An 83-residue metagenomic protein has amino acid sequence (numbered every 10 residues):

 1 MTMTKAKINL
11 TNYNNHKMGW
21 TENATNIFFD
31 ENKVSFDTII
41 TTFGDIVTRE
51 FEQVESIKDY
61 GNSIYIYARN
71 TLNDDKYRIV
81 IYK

Functional and structural regions predicted by a protein language model:
M1-M18: Tryptophan-anchored aromatic micro-motifs
M3, T21, Y65-I66: Short, intrinsically disordered, low-complexity terminal segments
K5-K7, K33-F36, K76: Exposed beta-strand and adjacent loop surfaces of beta-rich binding modules that mediate intermolecular recognition
N12, F28-D30, N70, Y82: Acidic/polar residues at beta-strand termini and the immediately following turn/coil
G19-T21, T25: N-terminal acidic leader/helix
A24, F51-V54, Y77: Short glycine-aromatic motifs
D30-Y65, T71-L72: Acidic, low-complexity, intrinsically disordered interaction modules
D75-K83: Extended Gly/Ser/Thr-rich low-complexity repeat segments, especially those forming or decorating extracellular
